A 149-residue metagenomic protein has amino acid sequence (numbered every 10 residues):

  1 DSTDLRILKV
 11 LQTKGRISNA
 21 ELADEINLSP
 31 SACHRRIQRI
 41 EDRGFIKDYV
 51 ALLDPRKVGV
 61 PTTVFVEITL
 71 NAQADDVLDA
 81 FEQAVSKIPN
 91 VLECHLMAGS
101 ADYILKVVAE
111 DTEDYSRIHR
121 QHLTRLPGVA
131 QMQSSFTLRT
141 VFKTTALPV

Functional and structural regions predicted by a protein language model:
D1-V149: A compositional/biophysical signature of low hydrophobicity enriched in polar/charged and small residues
